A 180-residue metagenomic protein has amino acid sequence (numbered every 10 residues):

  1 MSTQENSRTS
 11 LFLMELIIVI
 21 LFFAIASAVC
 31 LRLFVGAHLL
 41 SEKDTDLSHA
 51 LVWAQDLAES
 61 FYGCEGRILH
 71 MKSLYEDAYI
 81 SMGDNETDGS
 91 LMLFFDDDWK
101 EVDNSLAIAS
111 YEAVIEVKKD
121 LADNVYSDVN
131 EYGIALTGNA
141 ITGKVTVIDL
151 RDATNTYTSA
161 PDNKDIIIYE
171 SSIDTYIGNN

Functional and structural regions predicted by a protein language model:
M1-L33: N-terminal single-pass transmembrane signal-anchor helix
I18-L21, V35-N180: Flexible, low-complexity segments enriched in proline/glycine/serine and punctuated by aromatic residues
